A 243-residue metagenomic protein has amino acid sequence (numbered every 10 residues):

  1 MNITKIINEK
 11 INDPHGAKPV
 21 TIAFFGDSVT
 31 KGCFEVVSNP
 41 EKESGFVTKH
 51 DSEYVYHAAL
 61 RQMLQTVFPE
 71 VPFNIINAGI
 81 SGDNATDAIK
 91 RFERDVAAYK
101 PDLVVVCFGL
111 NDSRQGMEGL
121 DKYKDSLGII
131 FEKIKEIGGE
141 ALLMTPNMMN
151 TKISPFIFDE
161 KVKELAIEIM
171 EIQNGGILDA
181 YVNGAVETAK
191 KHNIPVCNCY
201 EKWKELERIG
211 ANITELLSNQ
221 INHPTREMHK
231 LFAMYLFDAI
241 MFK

Functional and structural regions predicted by a protein language model:
M1-A78, R91-K100: Serine-esterase "nucleophile elbow" of acetyl-processing enzymes
V29, T48, A78-D83, V105-S113 (+1 more regions): Cell-envelope and extracellular/periplasmic
V36, D87, G116-L120, Q173: Short, solvent-exposed loop/turn segments at secondary-structure boundaries
R94-D102, L110-D112, K133-K135: Extracellular glycan-modifying ectodomains
G119-G128: Charged helix-capping and loop-helix junction motifs
E136-E140, I194: A short helix->loop->beta-strand "cap" motif at the edges of active sites that frequently abuts
T151-K243: Catalytic His-Asp segment of secreted/periplasmic serine-dependent ester chemistry enzymes
